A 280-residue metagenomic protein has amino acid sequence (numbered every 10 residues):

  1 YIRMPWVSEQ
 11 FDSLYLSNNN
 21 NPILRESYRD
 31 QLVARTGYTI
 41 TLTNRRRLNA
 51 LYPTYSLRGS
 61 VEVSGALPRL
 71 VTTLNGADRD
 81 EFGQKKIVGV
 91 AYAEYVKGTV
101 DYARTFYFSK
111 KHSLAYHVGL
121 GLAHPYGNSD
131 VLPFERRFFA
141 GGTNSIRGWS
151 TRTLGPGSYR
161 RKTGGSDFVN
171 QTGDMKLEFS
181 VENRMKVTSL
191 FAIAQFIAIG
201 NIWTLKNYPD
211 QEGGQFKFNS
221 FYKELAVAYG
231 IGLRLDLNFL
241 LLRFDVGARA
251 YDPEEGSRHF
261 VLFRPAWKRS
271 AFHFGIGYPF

Functional and structural regions predicted by a protein language model:
Y1-V187, Q195-F218: C-terminal outer-membrane beta-barrel translocator/porin domains of Gram-negative envelope proteins and their
G173, K223-L225, A266-K268: A generic structural micro-feature
F191-F196, L241-G247: Conserved active-site loop/cleft motifs that coordinate metal ions or position small ligands
A198-G200, L205, R234, R249-P253 (+1 more regions): Flexible, small/polar- and glycine-enriched "cap/hinge" segments at structural transition points
Q211-L237: Strand-loop-strand
V227, F260-V261: Conserved, well-ordered active-site substructure
L235-F239, A266-F280: Outer-membrane beta-barrel "beta-signal"
G256-S257, F263-R269: Surface-exposed intrinsically disordered loops and tails
